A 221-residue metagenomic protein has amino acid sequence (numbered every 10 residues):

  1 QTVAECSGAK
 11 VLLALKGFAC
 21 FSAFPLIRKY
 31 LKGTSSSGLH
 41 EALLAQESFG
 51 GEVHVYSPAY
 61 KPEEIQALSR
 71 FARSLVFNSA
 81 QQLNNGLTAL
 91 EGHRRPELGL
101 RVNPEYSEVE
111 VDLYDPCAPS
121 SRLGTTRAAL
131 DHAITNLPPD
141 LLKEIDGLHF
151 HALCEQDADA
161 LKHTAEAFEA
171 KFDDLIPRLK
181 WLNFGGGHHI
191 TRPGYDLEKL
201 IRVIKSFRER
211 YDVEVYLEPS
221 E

Functional and structural regions predicted by a protein language model:
Q1, S79-N84, W181, G186-E221: Active-site anion/phosphate-binding pocket segments in diverse small-molecule metabolic enzymes
Q1-T2, A167: A non-catalytic, amphipathic alpha-helix used as a structural packing/dimerization or gating element in enzyme scaffolds
A4-C6: Gly/Gly-Pro- and Ser/Thr-rich, intrinsically disordered tail segments characteristic of DNA damage-repair and tolerance
A9-W181, V203-S206, R210-Y211: Active-site-proximal beta-alpha core segment in soluble small-molecule metabolic enzymes
